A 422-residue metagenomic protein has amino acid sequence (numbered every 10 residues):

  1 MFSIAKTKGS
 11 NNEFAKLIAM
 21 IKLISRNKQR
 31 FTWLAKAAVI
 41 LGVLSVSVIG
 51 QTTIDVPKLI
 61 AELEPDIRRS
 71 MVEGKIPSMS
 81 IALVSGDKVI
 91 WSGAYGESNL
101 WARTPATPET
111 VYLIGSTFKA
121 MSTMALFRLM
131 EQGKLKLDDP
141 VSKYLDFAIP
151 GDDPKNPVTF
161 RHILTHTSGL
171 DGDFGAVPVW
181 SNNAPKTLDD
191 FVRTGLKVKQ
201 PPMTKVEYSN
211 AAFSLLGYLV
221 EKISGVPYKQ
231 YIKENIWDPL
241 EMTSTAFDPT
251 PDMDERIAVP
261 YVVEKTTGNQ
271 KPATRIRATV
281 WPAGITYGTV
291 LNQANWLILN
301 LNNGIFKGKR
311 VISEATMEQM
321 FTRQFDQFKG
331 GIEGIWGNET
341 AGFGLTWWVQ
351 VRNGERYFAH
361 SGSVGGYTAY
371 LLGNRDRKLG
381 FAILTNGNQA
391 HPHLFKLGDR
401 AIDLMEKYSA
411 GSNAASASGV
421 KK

Functional and structural regions predicted by a protein language model:
M1-R30: N-terminal secretory signal peptides that target proteins for export/translocation
K36-S47: Bacterial N-terminal signal peptides
Q51-G93, N182, E221-E234, D238 (+2 more regions): Catalytic loop of the DD-peptidase/beta-lactamase superfamily, centered on the K-T-G motif and neighboring
E62, R69-A82, W101-I163, K199-A212 (+3 more regions): Short active-site loop at a secondary-structure junction that contains or immediately precedes the catalytic residue(s)
S78, L113-T117, L129-D171, G175 (+5 more regions): Active-site helix/loop module of the DD-peptidase/beta-lactamase fold, centered on the serine-lysine SxxK catalytic
E109, V158, F174-R256, N269-A294 (+2 more regions): Catalytic-site signature segments of enzymes, centered on catalytic residues
